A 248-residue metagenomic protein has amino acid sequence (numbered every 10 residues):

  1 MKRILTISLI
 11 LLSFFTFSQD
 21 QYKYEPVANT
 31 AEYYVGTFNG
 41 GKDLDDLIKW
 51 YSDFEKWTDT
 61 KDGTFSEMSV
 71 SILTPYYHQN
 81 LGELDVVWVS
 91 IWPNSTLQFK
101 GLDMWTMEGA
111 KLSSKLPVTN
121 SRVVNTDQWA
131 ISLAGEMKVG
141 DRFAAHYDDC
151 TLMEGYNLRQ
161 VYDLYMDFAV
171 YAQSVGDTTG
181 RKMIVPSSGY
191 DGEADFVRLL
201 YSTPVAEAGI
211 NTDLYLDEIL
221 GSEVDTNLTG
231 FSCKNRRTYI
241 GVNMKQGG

Functional and structural regions predicted by a protein language model:
M1-I4, Q19: Positively charged n-region of N-terminal signal peptides that target proteins for export
I4-F14: Sec-dependent N-terminal signal peptides
S18-K111, L116-G248: Short S/T/G/P-rich N-terminal loop/turn motif that feeds into the first structured element of a domain
